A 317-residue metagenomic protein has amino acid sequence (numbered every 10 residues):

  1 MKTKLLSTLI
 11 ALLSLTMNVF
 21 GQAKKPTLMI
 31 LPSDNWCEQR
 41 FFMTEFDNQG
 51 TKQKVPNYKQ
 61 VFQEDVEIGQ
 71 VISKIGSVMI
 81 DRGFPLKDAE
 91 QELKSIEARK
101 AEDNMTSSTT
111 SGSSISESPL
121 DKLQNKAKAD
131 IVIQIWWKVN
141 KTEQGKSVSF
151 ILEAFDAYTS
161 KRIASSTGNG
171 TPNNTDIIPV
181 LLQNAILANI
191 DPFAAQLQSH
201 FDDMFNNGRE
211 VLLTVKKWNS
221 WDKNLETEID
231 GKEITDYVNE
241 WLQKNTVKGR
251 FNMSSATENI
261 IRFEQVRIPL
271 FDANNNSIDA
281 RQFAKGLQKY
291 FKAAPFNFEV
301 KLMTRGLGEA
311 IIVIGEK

Functional and structural regions predicted by a protein language model:
M1-K24: Bacterial Sec-dependent N-terminal signal peptides
Q22-F42, K161-R250, R305-G306: C-terminal/domain-edge helix-coil "capping" segments
A23-K25, V66, Q70, K74 (+5 more regions): Extracytoplasmic
E38-F41, I96-R99, T142-S147, D222-K223: Extracytoplasmic/secreted cell-surface and envelope-processing proteins
T44-K126, V132, K232-A293: N-terminal segment of the mature soluble domain
E92-T110, F155-I178: Short, flexible helix-coil linker/hinge segments at the edges of structured domains or between repeats
I131-T175, R305-K317: Amphipathic beta-strand/beta-sheet edge segments enriched in Tyr/Trp
G286-K317: C-terminal basic regulatory modules in eukaryotic proteins
